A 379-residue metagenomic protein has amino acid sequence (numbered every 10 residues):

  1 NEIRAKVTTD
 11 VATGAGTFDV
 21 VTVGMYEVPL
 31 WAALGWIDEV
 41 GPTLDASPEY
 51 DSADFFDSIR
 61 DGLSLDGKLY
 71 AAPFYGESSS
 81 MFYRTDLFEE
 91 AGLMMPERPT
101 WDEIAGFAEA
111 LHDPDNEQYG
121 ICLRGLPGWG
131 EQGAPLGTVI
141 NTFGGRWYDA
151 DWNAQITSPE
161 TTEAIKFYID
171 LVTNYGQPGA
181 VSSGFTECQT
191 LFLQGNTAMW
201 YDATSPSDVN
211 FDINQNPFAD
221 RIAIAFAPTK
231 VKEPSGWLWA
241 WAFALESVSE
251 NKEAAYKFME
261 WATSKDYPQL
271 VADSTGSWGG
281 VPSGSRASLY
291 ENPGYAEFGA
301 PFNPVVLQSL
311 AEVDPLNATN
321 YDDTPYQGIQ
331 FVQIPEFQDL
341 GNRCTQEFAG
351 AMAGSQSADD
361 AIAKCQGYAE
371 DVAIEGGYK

Functional and structural regions predicted by a protein language model:
N1-F55, S64, E90-G92, Q189-L191 (+2 more regions): Extracytoplasmic "Venus flytrap"/periplasmic binding protein-like
T9-D10, G16-D19, P48-L87, Y119 (+2 more regions): A structural signal for short loop-to-beta-strand junctions that line the ligand-binding cleft of periplasmic/secreted
G24-S78, Q132-P135, V139, A219-P228 (+1 more regions): Hinge/lid segment of periplasmic solute-binding proteins
L65-F74, S79, E103-A154, K166 (+2 more regions): Extracytoplasmic/periplasmic solute-binding protein
S79-Y83, I140, F243-L245: Short glycine- and hydrophobic/aromatic-rich loop-to-beta-strand nucleating segment in the catalytic cores
E89, V313-K379: Conserved C-terminal helix/tail region of periplasmic/extracytoplasmic solute-binding proteins
F107-A110, A150-S182, A223-A227: Glycine-centered hinge/linker elements that transmit conformational signals in sensory and ligand-binding systems
S205-F218, V231-R343: C-terminal lobe and pocket-closing loops of periplasmic/extracytoplasmic Venus-flytrap solute-binding proteins
